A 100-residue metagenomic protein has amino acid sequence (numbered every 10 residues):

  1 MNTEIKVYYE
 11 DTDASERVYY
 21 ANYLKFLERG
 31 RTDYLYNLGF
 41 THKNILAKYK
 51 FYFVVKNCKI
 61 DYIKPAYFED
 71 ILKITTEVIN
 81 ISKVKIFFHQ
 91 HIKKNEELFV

Functional and structural regions predicted by a protein language model:
M1-K56: Hot-dog-fold acyl-thioester-processing enzymes
M1-T3, Y36, A66-I71, I79-V100: HotDog/MaoC-like acyl-thioester-processing domains
D11-D13, D61, D70: Acidic side chains
Y23, K64-A66: Short, structured secondary-structure boundary patches
H42-N44, K59-I60, I92, E97: Short, intrinsically disordered/low-complexity patches at protein termini and at juxtamembrane boundaries
N57-Y62, I74-T75: Short structured motifs
